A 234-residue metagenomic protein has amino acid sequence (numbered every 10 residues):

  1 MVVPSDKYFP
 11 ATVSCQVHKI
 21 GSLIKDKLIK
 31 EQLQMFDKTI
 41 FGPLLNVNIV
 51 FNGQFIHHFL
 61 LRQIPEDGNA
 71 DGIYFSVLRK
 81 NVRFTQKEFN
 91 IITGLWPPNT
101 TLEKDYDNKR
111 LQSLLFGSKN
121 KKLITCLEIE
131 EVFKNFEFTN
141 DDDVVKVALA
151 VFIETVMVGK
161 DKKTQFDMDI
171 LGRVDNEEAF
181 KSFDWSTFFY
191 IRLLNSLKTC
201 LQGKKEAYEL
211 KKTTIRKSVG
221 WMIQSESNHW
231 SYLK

Functional and structural regions predicted by a protein language model:
M1-K119: A detector of the onset of the first functional module/processed chain
I56-L61, D71-G72, N81, I92 (+2 more regions): Long, internal protein-protein interaction and assembly surfaces
